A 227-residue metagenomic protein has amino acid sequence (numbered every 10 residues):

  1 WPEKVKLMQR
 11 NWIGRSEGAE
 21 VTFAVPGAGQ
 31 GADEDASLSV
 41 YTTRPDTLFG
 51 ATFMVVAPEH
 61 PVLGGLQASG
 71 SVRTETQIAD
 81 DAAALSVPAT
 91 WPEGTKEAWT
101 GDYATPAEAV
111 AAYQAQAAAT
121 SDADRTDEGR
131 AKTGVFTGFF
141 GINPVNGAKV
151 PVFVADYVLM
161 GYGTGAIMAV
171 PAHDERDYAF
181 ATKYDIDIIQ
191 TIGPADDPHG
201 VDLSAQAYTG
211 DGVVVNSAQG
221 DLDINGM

Functional and structural regions predicted by a protein language model:
W1-L38, P45-D46, P61, V87 (+2 more regions): Residue patterns forming the tRNA-binding/recognition surfaces of aminoacyl-tRNA synthetases and related DALR
W1-S16, A57, P61-F136: Amphipathic alpha-helical
W12-I13, V40, A131-K132, G141 (+1 more regions): Replace "in large, NTP-powered and nucleic-acid-processing enzymes" with "in large, NTP-powered factors and other
S16-E20, T52, F136-G138: Short glycine-rich loop/turn motifs
V40-Y41, T47-V56, V150-V154, M168-A169: Short hydrophobic-aromatic micro-motifs
T52-F53, L66-A68, V154, G163-T164 (+1 more regions): Short acidic, glycine/serine/threonine-rich loops at helix termini
G138-P144, S217-A218, L222: Extended, non-globular alpha-helical segments
F139-Y178: Catalytic-site beta-strand/loop segments enriched in glycine and acidic/polar residues
